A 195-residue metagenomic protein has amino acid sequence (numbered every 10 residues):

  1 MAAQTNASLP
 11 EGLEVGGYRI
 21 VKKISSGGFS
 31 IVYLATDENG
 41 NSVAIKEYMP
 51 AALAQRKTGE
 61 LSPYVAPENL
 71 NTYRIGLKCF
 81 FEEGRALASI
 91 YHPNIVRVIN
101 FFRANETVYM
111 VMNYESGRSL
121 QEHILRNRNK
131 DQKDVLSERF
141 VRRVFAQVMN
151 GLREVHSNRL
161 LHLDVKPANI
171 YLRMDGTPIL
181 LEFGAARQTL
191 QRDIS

Functional and structural regions predicted by a protein language model:
V21-G27, V32: Protein kinase glycine-rich loop
T58-S89: AlphaC helix of the eukaryotic protein kinase fold
F101: Activation-segment/catalytic-loop signature of the eukaryotic protein kinase fold
N105-S119, H123: Conserved short submotifs of the Hanks-type protein kinase catalytic core that shape the nucleotide-binding pocket
Q121-V135: AlphaC helix of the protein kinase catalytic domain
V144-F145: Activation segment signature within eukaryotic-like protein kinase domains
H156-L172: Catalytic-loop of the protein kinase fold
